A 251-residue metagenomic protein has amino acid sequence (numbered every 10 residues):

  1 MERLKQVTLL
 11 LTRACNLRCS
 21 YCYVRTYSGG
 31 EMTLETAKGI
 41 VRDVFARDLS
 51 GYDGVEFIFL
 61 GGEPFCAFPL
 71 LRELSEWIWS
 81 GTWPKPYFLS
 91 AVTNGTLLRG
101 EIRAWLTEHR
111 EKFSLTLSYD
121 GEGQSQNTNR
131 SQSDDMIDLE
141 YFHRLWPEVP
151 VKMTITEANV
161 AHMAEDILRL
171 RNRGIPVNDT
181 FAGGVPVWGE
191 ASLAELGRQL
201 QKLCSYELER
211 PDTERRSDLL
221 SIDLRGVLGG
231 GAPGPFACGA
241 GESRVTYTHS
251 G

Functional and structural regions predicted by a protein language model:
E2-E35: Canonical Radical SAM [4Fe-4S] cluster-binding loop centered on the CxxxCxxC motif and its immediate flanking residues
K5, D53-V55, G241: Exposed loop/turn and edge beta-strand positions of beta-sandwich/beta-sheet ligand-binding modules
L11, G61-G62: Short acidic donor-binding/metal-coordinating loop in glycosyltransferase active sites
C15, C19, F59, A91 (+1 more regions): Conserved, mostly hydrophobic/aromatic
E31-T36, R130-I137, A191-R198: Alpha-helix N-cap and loop-to-helix initiation/capping positions
V41-I58, A67-W188: Radical SAM/AdoMet-radical enzyme domain recognition
V187-S250: A C-terminal junction/extension of Radical SAM enzymes
